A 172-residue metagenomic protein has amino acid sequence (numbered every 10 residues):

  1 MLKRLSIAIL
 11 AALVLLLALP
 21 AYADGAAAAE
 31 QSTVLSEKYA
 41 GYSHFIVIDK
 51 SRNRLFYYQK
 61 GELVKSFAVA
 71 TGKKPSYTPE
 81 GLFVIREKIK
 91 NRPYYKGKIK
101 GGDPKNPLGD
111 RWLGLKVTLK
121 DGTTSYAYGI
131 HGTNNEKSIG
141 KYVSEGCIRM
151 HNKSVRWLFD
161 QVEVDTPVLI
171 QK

Functional and structural regions predicted by a protein language model:
M1-I9: Bacterial N-terminal signal peptides that target proteins for export
A8-A18: Bacterial N-terminal signal peptides
L19-A23: Sec/Tat signal peptide C-region and signal peptidase I cleavage site
G25-A28, V34-G41, K73-E80, I89-K172: Exported/periplasmic cell-wall-interacting domains
S32-K74: A structural motif detector for short, solvent-exposed N-terminal "entry" segments of globular domains
F45, S66-A68, L82-V84, A127 (+1 more regions): Well-ordered beta-strand positions in beta-sheet-rich domains
I48-K50, E87, K141: Conserved strand-loop elements at the edges of beta-sheets that form or border functional pockets
R52-R54, L82, W112: Structural motif
